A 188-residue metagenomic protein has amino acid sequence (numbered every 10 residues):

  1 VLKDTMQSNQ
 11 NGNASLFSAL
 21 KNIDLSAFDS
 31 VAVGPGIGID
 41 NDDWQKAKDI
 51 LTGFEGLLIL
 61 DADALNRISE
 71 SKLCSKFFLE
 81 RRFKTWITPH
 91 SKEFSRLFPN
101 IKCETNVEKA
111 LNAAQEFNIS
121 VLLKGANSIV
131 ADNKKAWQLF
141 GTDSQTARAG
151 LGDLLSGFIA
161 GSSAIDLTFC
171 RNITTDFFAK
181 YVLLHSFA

Functional and structural regions predicted by a protein language model:
V1-G141: Glycine-rich phosphate/dinucleotide-binding loop and adjoining beta-alpha-beta core of small-molecule
G38-D42, I129, L154-G157, G161 (+1 more regions): Short, electropositive, low-hydrophobicity segments enriched in small/polar residues
L73, N100-K102, L151-L154, G161: Surface-exposed beta-strand edges and their flanking turn/coil or helix-capping segments
N106, D143-I159: Short glycine/threonine-rich catalytic loop with a Thr-x-Gly-x-Asp
G157-A188: Conserved post-catalytic alpha-helical subdomain immediately downstream of the catalytic base and nucleotide-binding
